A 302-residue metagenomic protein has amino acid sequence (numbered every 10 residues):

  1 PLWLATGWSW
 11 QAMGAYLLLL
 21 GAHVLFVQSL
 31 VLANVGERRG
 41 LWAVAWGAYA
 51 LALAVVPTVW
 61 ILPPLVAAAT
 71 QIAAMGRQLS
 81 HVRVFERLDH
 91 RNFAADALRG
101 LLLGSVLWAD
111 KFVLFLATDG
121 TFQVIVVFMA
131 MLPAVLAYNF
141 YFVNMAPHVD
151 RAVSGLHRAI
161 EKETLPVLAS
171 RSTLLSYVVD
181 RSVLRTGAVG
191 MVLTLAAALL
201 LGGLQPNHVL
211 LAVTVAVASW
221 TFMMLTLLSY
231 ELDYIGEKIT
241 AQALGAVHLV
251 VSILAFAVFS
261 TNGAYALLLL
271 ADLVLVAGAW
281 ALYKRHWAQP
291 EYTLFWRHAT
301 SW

Functional and structural regions predicted by a protein language model:
P1-Q11, V189-N207: Short membrane-interface helical motifs at transmembrane helix boundaries in multi-pass membrane transporters
T6-A69: Internal, well-ordered domain-core segments that constitute the primary functional module of diverse proteins
V24-V44, S219-G245: Membrane-interface junctions at transmembrane-helix termini in multi-pass inner-membrane proteins
G40, I235-W302: Cytosolic/matrix-facing juxtamembrane and C-terminal tails of multi-pass cellular membrane proteins
L41-P57, N92-V106, L244-I253, H298-W302: Small-residue-rich segments of transmembrane alpha-helices in multi-pass membrane proteins, especially helix faces
A43-L79, N262-R285: Hydrophobic alpha-helical transmembrane segments
P63-D150: Transmembrane helical elements of multi-pass membrane transporters/channels
F128-L201: Specific pore-lining/lateral-gate transmembrane helices of multi-pass inner-membrane transport and insertion machines
